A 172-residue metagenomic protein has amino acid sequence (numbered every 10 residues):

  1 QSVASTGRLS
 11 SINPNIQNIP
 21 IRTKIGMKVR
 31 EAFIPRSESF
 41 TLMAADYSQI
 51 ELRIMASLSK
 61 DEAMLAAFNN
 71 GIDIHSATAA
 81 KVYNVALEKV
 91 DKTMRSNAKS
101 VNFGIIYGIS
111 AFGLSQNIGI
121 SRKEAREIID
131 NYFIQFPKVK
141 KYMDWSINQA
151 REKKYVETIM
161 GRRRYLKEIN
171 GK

Functional and structural regions predicted by a protein language model:
Q1-K89, E152-K172: Acidic, glycine-rich two-metal-ion catalytic cores of nucleic acid-processing enzymes
A4, A80-K172: Conserved catalytic core of nucleic-acid polymerases
